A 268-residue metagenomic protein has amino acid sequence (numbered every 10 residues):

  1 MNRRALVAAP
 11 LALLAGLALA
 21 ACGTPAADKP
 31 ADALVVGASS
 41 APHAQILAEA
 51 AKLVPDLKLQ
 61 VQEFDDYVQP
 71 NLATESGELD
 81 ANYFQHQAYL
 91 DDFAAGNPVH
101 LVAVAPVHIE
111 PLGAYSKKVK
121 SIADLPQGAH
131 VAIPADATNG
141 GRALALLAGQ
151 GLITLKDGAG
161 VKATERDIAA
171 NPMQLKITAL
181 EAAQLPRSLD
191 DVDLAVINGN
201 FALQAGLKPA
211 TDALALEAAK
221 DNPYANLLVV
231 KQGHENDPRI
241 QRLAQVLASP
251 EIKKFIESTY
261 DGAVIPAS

Functional and structural regions predicted by a protein language model:
L17-A21: C-terminal motif of bacterial Sec signal peptides marking the signal peptidase cleavage site
G23-P25: Bacterial signal peptide processing site
S40-Q62, D66-Q69, A73-E75: Short, polar/charged alpha-helical segment
V61-L72, G160-R187: Short helix-initiation/N-cap motifs at beta->coil->alpha
D92-V104, V119, D191, V196 (+1 more regions): Ligand-binding "clamshell"
V104-I153, K253: A conserved helix-loop-strand patch within extracytoplasmic ligand-binding domains of the periplasmic binding
A105-S116, L203-A248, A263-S268: Periplasmic-binding protein-like
N139-A148, R239, L247-P266: Periplasmic-binding protein-like
